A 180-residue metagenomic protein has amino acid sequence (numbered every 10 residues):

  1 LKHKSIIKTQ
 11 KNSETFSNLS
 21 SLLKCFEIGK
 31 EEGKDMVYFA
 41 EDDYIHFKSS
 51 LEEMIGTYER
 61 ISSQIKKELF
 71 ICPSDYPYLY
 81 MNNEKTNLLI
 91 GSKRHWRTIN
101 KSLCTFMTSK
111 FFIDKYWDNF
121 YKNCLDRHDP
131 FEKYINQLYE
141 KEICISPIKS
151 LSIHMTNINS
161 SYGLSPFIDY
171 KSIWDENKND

Functional and structural regions predicted by a protein language model:
L1-H3, T86-N87, I135: Short, aromatic/basic amphipathic alpha-helical patches
L1-K34: Active-site-proximal specificity loops/subdomain of glycosyltransferases
K8-N12, F70, C144-S146: Conserved beta-strand scaffold positions in the cores of enzyme catalytic domains, especially in NTP/NDP-utilizing
E14-L22, H46-S50, R127, F131: Phosphate/oxyanion-binding active-site loops and adjacent basic polyanion-contact surfaces
M36, I45-N119: Conserved catalytic core of nucleotide-sugar-dependent glycosyltransferases
K110-F111, K115-D180: C-terminal catalytic/acceptor-binding lobe
